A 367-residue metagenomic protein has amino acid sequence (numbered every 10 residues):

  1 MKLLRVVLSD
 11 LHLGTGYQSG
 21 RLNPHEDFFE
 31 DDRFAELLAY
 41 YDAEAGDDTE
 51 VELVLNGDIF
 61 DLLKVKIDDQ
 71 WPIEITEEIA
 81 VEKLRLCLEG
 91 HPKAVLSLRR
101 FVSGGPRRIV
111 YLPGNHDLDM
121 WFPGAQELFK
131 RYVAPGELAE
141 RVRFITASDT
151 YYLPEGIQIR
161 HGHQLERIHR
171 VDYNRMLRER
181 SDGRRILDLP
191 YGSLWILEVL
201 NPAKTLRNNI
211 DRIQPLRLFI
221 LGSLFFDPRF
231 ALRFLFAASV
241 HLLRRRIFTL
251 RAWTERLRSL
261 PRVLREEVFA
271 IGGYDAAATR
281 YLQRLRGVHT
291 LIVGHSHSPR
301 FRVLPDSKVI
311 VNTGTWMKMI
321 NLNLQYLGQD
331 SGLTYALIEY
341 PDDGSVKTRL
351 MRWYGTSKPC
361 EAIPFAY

Functional and structural regions predicted by a protein language model:
M1-Y367: Extended recognition/assembly regions associated with phosphoester-bond processing machinery
